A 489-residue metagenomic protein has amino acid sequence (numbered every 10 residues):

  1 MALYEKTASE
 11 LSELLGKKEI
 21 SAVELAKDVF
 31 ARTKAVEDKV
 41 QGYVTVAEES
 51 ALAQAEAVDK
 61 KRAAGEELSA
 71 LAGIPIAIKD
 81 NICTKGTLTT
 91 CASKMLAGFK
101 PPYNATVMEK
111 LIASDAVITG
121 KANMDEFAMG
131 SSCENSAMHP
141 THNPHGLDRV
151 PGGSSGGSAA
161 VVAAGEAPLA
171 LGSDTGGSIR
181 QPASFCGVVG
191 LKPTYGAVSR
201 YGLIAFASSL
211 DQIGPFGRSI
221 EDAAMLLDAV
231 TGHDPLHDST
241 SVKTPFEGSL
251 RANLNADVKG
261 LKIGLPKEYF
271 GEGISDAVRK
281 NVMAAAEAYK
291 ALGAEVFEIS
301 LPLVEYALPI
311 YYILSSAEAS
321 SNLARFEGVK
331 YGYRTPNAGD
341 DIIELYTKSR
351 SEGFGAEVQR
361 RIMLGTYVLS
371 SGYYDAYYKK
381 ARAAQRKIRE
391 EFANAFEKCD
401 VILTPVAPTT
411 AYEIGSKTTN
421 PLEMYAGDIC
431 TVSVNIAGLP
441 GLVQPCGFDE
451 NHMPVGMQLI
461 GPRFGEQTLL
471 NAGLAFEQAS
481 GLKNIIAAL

Functional and structural regions predicted by a protein language model:
A2-T175, A284-E287, A291-L292: Gly/Ser-rich catalytic/binding loops embedded in alpha/beta enzyme cores
K18, G73, A113, A288-A291 (+5 more regions): Glycine-rich, small-residue loops and helix-cap segments that act as flexible hinges at active-site edges
V29, A51, N104, A223 (+5 more regions): Residue-level signal for inorganic ion chemistry
A35, A164-L169, T175-E272, A277 (+4 more regions): Structural helix-boundary/capping segments
Q41, H237-P245, L261-K262, P266-E268 (+2 more regions): Flexible, acidic loop-helix segments that line cofactor/substrate-binding pockets
D59, N135-H139, C186-G190, I313-A317 (+2 more regions): Short, hinge-like loop/turn segments at secondary-structure boundaries
K85-G86, E126-F127, E272, S371 (+1 more regions): Short glycine-rich, flexible loops that bind phosphorylated cofactors or substrates
T89-G98, G130, S275-D276, Y412-L422: Glycine/threonine-rich flexible loop motifs
